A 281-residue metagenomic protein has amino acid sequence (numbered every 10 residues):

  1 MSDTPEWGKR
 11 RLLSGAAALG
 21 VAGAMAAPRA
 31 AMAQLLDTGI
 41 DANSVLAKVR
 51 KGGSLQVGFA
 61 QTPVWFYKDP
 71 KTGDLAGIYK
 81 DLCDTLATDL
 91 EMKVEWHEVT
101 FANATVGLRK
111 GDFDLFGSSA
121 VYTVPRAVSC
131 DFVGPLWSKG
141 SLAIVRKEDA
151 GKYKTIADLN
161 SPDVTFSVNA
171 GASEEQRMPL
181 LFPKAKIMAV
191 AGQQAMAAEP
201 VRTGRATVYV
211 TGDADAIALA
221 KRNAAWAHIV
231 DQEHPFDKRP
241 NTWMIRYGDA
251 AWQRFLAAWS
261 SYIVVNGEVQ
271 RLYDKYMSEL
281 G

Functional and structural regions predicted by a protein language model:
S2-G20: N-terminal secretory signal peptides and thylakoid transit peptides that target proteins across membranes
Q34-T38, G171-V190, H228-D231, S260-G281: Ligand-binding clefts/hinges and TM-proximal coupling segments of bilobed small-molecule sensing domains
L35-S119, V128: Extracytoplasmic small-molecule ligand-binding "clamshell" domains of the periplasmic binding protein/Venus flytrap
G52-Q61, I156-A172: Short loop->beta-strand "edge-of-pocket" segments that line small-molecule binding or catalytic clefts across diverse
F66-K71, C83-M92, I156, N160 (+2 more regions): Ligand-binding cleft/hinge of the Venus flytrap
D84, T88, K93-D158, H228 (+1 more regions): Acidic, polar ligand-binding/catalytic clefts
N103-V106, S119-V128, R177-L180, R202-D237: A ligand-binding cleft/hinge motif common to bilobed small-molecule-binding domains
S138-L142, A220-S261, M277-G281: Periplasmic-binding protein-like
